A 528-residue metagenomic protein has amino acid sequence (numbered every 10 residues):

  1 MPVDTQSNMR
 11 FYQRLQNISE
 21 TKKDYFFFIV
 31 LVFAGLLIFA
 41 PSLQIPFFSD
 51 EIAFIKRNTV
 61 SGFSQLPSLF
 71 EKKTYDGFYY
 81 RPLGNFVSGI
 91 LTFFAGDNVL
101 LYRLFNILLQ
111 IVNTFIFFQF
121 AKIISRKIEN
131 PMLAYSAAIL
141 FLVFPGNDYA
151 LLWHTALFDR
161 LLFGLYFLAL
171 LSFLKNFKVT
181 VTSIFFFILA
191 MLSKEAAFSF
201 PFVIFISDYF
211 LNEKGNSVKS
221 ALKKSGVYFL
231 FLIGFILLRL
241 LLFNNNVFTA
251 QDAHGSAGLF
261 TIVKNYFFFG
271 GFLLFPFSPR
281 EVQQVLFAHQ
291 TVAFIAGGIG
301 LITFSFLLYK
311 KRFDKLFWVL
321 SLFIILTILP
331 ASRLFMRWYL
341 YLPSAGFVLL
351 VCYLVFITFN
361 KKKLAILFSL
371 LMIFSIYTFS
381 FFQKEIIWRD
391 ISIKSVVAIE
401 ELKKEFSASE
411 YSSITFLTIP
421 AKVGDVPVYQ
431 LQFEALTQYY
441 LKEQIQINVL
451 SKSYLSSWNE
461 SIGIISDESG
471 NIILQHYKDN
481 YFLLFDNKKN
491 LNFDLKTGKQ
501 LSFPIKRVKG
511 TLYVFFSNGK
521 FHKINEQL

Functional and structural regions predicted by a protein language model:
P2-L455, D479-Y481, D486-N490, K496-G498 (+2 more regions): Polytopic membrane enzymes that build or remodel cell-surface glycoconjugates and lipids
N459, I465-I473: Residue-level recognition of beta-strand termini and adjacent short loop/turns
